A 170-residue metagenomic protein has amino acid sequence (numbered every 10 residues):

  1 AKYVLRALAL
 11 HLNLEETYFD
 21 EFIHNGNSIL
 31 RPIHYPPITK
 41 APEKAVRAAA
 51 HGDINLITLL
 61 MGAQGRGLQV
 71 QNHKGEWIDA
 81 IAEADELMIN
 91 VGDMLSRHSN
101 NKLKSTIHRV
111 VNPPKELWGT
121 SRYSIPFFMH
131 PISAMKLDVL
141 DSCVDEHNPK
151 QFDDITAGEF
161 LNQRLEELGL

Functional and structural regions predicted by a protein language model:
A1-L170: C-terminal flanking tails of non-heme Fe-dependent oxygenases
